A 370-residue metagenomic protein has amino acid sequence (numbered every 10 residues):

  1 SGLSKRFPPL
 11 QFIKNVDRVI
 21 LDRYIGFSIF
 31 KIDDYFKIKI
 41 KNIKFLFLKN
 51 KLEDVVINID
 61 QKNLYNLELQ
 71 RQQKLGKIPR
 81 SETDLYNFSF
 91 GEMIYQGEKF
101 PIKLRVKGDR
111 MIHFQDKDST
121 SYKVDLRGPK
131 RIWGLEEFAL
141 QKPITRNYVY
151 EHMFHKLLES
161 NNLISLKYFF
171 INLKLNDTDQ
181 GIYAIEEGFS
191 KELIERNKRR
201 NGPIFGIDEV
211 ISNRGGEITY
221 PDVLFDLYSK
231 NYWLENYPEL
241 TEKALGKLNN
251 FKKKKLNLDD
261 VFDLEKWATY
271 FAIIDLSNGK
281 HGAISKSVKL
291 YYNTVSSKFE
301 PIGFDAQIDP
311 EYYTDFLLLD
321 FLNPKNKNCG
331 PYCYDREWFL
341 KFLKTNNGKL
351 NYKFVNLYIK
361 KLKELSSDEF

Functional and structural regions predicted by a protein language model:
S1-P101, K360, F370: Regulatory N- and C-terminal appendages and interdomain linkers associated with kinase/kinase-like NTP transferase
I57, V124, D260-E311: Active-site acidic catalytic loop and adjacent metal/ATP-binding pocket of ATP-dependent phosphoryl transfer enzymes
N87-A139, I144: Conserved oxyanion/phosphate-binding beta-strand-loop segments in alpha/beta enzyme cores
D118, I144-H152, L234-E242, F262-W267 (+2 more regions): Soluble non-cytosolic domains of exported or imported proteins
G128, N162-L166, T178-T269, V355-N356 (+1 more regions): Internal "kinase-insert"/substrate-recognition segments embedded within catalytic cores of ATP-dependent enzymes
E137-R146, S229-E235, K255-V261, L343-G348: Second-shell loop/turn segments in exported
P143-T178: A conserved helix-loop-beta module that forms one wall/lid of the active-site cleft in ATP-utilizing catalytic domains
G279, Y291-F370: C-terminal catalytic region of ATP-dependent kinase domains
